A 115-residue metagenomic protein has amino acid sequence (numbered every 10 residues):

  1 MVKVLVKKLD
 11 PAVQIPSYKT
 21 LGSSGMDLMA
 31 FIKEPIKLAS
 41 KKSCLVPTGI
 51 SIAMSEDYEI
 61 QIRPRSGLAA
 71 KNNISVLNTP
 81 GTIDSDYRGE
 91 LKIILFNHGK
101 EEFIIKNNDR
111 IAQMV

Functional and structural regions predicted by a protein language model:
M1-V115: DUTPase catalytic domain/fold
